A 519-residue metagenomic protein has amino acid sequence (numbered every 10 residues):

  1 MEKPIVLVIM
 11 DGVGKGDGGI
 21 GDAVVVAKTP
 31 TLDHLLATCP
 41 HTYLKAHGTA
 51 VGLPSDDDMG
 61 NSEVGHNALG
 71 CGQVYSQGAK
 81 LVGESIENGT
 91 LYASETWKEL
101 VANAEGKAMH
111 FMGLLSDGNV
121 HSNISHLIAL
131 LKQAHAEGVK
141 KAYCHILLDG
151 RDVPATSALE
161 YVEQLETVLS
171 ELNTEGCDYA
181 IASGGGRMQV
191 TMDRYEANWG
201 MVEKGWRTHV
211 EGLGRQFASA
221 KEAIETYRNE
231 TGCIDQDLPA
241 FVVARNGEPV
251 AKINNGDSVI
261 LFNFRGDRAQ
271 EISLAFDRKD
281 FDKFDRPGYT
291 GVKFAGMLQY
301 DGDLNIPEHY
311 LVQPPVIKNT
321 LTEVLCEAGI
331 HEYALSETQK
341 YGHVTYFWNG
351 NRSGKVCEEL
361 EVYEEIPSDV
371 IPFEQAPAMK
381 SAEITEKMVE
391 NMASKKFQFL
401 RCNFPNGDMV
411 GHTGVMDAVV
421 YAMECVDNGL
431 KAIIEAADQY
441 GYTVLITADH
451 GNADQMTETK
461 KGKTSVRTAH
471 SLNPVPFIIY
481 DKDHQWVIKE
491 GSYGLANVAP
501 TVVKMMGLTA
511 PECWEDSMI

Functional and structural regions predicted by a protein language model:
M1-I519: Feature captures the catalytic ectodomains and active-site-proximal regions of enzymes that hydrolyze or transfer
